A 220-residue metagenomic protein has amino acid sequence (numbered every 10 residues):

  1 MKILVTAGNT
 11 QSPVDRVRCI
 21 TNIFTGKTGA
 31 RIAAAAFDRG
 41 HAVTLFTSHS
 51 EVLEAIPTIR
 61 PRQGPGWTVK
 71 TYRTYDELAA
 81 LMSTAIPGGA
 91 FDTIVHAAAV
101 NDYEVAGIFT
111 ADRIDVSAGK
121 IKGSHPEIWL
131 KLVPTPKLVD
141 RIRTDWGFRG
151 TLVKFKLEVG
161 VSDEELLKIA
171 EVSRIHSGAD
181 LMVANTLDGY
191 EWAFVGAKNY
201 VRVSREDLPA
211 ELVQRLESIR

Functional and structural regions predicted by a protein language model:
M1-R220: A cross-family phosphate/adenosyl-ligand binding-site feature
